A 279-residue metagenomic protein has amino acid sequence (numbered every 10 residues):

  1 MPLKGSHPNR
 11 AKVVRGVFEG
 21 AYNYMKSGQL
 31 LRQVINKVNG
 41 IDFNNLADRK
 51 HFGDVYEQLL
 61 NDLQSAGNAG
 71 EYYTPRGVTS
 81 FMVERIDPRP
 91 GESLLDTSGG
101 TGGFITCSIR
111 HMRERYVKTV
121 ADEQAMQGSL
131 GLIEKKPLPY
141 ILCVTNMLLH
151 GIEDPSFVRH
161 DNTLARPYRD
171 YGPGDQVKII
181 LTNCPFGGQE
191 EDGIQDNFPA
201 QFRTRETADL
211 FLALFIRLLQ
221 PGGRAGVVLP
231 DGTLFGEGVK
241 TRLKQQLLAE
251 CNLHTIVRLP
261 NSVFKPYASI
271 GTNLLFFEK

Functional and structural regions predicted by a protein language model:
M1-P90, P155-A165, R258-V263: Non-catalytic, mostly N-terminal accessory regions of nucleic-acid modification and defense proteins
E71-I179, G187-Q189, Q195-D196, R205 (+6 more regions): Conserved S-adenosyl-L-methionine
P199-A200: Extracellular loop and loop/strand-boundary signature of outer-membrane beta-barrel proteins
L219-A225: Short glycine-dipeptide loop
N252-K279: Class I S-adenosyl-L-methionine
